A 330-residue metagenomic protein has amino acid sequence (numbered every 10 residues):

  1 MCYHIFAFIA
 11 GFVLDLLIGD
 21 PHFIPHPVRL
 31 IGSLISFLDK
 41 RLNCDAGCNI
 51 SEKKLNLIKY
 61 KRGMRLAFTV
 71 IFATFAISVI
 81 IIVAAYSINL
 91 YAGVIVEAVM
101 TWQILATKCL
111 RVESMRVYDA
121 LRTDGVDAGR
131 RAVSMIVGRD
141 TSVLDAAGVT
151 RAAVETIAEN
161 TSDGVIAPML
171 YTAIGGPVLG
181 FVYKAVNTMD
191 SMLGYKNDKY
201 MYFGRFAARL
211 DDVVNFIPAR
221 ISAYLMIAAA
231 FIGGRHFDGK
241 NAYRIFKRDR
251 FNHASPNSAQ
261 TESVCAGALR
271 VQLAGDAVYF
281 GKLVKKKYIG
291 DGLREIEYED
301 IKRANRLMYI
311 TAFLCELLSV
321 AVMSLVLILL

Functional and structural regions predicted by a protein language model:
M1-F181, V186, G194-L330: Hydrophobic alpha-helical transmembrane segments
